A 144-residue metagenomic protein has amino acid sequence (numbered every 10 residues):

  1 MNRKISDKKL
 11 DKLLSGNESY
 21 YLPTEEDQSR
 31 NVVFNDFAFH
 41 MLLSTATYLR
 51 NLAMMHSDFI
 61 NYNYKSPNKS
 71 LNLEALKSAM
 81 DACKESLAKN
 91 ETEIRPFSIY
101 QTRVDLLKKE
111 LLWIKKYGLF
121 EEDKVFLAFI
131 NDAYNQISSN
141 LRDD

Functional and structural regions predicted by a protein language model:
M1-K4, T92, S139-D144: Short intrinsically disordered terminal tails
N2-R30: Extreme N-terminal leader/activation tails
S6, F34-N35, N72: Flexible coil/loop interruptions and hinge/linker segments embedded within long fibrous stalks
V33, D58-S70, E91-F97, K116-F126: Charged, low-complexity interaction regions
M41-L52, Y100-K108: Short amphipathic alpha-helical heptad-repeat segments
A46-H56, C83, N90, L111: Non-transmembrane amphipathic alpha-helical segments
N72, L76-S86, I130, Y134-I137: Repeat-associated, polar segments at repeat-unit boundaries in modular proteins
R103, K109-D144: Amphipathic alpha-helical binding modules
